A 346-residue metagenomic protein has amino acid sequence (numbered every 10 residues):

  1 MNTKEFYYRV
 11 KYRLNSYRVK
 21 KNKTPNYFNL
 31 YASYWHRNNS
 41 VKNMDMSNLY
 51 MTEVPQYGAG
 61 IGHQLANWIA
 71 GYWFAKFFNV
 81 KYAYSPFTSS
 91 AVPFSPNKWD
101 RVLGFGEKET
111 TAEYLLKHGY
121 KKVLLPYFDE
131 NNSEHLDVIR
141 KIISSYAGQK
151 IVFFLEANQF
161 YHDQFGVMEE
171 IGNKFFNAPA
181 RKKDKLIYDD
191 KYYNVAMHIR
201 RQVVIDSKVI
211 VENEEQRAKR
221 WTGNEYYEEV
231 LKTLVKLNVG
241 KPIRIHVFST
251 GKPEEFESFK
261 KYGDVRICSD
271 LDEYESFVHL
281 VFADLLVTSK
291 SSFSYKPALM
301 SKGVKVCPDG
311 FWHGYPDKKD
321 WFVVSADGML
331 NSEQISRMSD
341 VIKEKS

Functional and structural regions predicted by a protein language model:
F6-L49, A91-P242, M338-S346: Secretory-pathway luminal glycosyltransferase catalytic domains
T24-F87: N-terminal pre-catalytic "stem/leader" segment of glycosyltransferase-like enzymes
M51-T52, K81-F87, A196-H198, H246-F248 (+2 more regions): A structural signal for short, well-ordered beta-strand segments and their strand-loop junctions that often border
P55-H63, E215-T222, L285: Conserved aromatic-histidine-acidic binding/catalytic patches
G58, F87-P93, A157-Y161, R200-V204 (+5 more regions): Short, solvent-exposed loop/turn segments at secondary-structure junctions
E228, V235-V306, Y315, D320-V323: Donor-binding and catalytic core of enzymes assembling or modifying cell-surface/extracellular glycoconjugates
Y315-S346: Leloir-type glycosyltransferase catalytic cores
